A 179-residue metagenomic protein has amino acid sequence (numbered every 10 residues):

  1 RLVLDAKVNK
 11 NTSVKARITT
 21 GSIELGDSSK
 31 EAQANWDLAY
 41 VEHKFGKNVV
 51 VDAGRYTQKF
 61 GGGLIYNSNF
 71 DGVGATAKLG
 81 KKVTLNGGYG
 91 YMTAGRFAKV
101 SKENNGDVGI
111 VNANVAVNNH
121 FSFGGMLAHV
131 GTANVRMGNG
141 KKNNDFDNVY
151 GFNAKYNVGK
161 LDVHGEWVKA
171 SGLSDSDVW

Functional and structural regions predicted by a protein language model:
R1-R55, V73-G87, V111-G125, G140-K142 (+2 more regions): Beta-barrel outer-membrane channel/assembly domains of diderm bacteria
S22-G26, K59-G63, T93-F97, G131-M137 (+1 more regions): Gram-negative outer-membrane beta-barrel proteins
Q33, Y66-N67, N105, F146: Short, glycine/acidic-rich beta->alpha junctions
G63-N67, V100-S101: Active-site cleft segment of glycoside hydrolase catalytic domains centered on the general acid/base Glu
M92, V100-I110: Outer-membrane beta-barrel signature, preferentially recognizing the C-terminal barrel domain of Gram-negative
M126-V130: A conserved mid-domain beta-alpha-beta active-site/ligand-binding segment of alpha/beta enzyme cores
W179: Substrate-binding and catalytic surfaces of secreted/luminal carbohydrate-active proteins
